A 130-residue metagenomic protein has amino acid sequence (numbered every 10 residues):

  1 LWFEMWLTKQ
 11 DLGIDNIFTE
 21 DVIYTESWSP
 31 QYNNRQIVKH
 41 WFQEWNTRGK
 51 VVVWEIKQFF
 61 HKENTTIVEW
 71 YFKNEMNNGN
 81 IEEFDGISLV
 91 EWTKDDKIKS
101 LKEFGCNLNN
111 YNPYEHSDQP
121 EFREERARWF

Functional and structural regions predicted by a protein language model:
L1-Q10, I17: Short, aromatic-enriched amphipathic alpha-helices that serve as compact interaction elements
D11-N64: A solvent-exposed, acidic/Ser-Thr-rich amphipathic alpha-helical stretch
T19, W92-T93: Short, acidic, Ser/Thr-enriched surface-loop or helix-capping motifs
T47-R48, K73-E83: Short, cysteine-centered beta-strand-loop-beta hairpins and adjacent loop/turn segments enriched in charged/polar
V52-E55, E69, E82-S88: Short, surface-exposed coil-to-beta transition loops
E63-F72: A short hydrophobic beta-strand element
K102-F130: Low-complexity, intrinsically disordered terminal/linker segments enriched in charged and Gly/Pro repeats
